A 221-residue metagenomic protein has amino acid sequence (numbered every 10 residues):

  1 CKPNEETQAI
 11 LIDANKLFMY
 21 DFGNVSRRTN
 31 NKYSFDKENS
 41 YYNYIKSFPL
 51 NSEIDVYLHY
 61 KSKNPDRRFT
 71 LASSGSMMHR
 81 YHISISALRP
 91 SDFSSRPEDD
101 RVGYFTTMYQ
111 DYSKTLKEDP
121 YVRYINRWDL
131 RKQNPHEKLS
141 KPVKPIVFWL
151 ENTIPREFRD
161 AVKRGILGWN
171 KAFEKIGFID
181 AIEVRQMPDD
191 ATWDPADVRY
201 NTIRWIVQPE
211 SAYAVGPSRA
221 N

Functional and structural regions predicted by a protein language model:
C1-I154, K163, A172, I176 (+2 more regions): Auxiliary tRNA-acceptor-end handling modules of aminoacyl-tRNA synthetases
R156-F158: Short, solvent-exposed loop/turn elements at domain surfaces
W169: Divalent metal-coordination and catalytic microenvironments
